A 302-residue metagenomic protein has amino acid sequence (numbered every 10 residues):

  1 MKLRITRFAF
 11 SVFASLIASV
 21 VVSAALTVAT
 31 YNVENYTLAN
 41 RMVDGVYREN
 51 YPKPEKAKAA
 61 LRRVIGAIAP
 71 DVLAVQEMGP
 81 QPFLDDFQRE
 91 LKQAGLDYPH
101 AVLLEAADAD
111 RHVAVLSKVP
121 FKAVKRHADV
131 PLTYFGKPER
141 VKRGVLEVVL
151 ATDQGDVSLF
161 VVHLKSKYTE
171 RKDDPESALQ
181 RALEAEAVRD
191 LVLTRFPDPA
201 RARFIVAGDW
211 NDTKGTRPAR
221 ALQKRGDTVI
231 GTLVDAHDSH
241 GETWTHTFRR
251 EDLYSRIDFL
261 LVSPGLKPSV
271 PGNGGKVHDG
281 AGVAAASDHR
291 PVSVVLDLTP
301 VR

Functional and structural regions predicted by a protein language model:
M1-I17: Bacterial N-terminal signal peptides that target proteins for export
R7, V21-A94, E105-D108, A185-R189 (+2 more regions): N-terminal, active-site-proximal structural segment of metallo-dependent hydrolase catalytic domains
E34, M78-G79, H163-K165, W210-T213: Catalytic metal-binding/acid-base residues of hydrolase active sites
V46-P52, A69-E77, A101-L103, Y134-F135 (+4 more regions): Second-shell loop/turn segments in exported
G66-P70, A74, F83-L96, F121 (+4 more regions): Sec-exported extracytoplasmic/periplasmic mature domains
M78-L164: Structured beta-strand-rich core segments of catalytic domains in phosphoester-bond hydrolases
R140, D190-I205, N211-R302: Metal-dependent phosphoester-hydrolase catalytic domains
D153-L183: Metal-dependent phosphoester/phosphodiester hydrolase catalytic core
